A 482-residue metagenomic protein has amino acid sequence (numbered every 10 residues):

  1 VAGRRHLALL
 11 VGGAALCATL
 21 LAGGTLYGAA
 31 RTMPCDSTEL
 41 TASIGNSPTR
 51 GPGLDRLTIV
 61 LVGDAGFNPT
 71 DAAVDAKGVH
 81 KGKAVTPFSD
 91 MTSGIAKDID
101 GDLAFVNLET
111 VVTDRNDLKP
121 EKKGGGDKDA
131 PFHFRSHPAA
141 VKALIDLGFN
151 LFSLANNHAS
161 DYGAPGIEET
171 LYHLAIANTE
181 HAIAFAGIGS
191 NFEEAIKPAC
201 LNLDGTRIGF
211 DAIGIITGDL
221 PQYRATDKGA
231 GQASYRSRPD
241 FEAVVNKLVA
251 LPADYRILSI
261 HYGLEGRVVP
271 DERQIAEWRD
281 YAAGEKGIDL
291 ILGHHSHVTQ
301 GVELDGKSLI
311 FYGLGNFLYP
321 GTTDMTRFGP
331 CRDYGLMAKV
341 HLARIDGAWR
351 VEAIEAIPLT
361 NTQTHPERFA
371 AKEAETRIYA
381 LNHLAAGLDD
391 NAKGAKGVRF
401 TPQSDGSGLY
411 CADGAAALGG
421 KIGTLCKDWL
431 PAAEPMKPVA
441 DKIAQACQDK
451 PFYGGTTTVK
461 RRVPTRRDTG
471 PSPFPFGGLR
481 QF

Functional and structural regions predicted by a protein language model:
V1-A2, A374: Short alpha-helical segments used as structural interaction elements across diverse proteins
A2-A14: N-terminal Sec-pathway targeting helices
L7-A8, A18-T19, S472-P473: N-terminal start and proteolytic maturation junction detector
G12-A22: Bacterial N-terminal signal peptides
G23, Y27-F482: Acidic, metal/ion-coordinating pockets
